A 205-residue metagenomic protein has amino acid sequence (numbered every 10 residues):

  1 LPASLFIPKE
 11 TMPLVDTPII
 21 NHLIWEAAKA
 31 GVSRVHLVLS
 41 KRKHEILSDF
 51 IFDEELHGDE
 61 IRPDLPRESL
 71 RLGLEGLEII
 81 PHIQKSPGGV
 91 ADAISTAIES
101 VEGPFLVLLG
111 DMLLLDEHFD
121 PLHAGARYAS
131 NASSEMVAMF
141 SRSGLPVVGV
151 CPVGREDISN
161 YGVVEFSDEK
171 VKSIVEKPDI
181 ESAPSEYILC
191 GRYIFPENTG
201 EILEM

Functional and structural regions predicted by a protein language model:
L1-P66, I79, G125, N131: N-terminal glycine-rich phosphate-binding loop and ensuing alpha1 helix
S4-I7, P184-I188: Short glycine-enriched loop/turn motifs at secondary-structure junctions
P13, E165, I194-P196: Short, well-ordered beta-strand micro-motif
R42, S167-E169, E197-T199: Short loop segments at secondary-structure junctions
I46-L47, L56-E60, R67-F166, E204: Conserved beta-loop-beta/alpha segment of the NTase-like Rossmann-fold superfamily that binds/positions NTPs
F105, Y187, G191-R192: A residue-level structural signature of the nucleotidyltransferase/glycosyltransferase Rossmann-like core
S167-E186: A short, charged helix-loop
C190-L203: Conserved nucleotide-sugar donor-binding and metal-coordinating catalytic region shared by glycosyltransferases
